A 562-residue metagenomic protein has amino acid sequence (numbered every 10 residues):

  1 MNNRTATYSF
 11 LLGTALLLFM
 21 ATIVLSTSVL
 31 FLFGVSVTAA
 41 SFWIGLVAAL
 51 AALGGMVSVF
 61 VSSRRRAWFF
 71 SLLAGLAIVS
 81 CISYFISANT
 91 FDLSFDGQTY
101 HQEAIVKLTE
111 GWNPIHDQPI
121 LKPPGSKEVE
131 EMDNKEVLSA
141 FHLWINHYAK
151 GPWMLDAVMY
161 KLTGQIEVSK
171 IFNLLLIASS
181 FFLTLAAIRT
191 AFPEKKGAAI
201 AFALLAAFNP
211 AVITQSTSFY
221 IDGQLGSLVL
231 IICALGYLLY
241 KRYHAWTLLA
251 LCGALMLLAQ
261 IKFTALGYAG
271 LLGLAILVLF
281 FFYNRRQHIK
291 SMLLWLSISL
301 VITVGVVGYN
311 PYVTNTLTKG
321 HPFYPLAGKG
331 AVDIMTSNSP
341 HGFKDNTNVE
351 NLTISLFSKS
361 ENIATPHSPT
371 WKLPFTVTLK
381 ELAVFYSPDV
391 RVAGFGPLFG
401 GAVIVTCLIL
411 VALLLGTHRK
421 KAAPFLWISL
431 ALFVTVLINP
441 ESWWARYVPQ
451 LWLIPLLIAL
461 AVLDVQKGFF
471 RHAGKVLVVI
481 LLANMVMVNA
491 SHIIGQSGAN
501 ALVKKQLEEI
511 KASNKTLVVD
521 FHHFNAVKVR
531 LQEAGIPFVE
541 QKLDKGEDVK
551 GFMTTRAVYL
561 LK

Functional and structural regions predicted by a protein language model:
M1-A67: Membrane-embedded, hydrophobic transmembrane alpha-helices
N2, F69-V79, W246-L255, A269-L277 (+4 more regions): Signature aromatic-anchored transmembrane alpha helix within multi-pass, membrane-resident enzymes that catalyze glycan
A21-L25, L50-S58, V158, V168-F192 (+1 more regions): Transmembrane-helix motifs of polytopic, lipid-linked glycan transferases
F31, T247-F263, Y268-L274, G320 (+1 more regions): Membrane-interface alpha helices of multi-pass inner-membrane proteins
T109-T163, V332-L415: Lumenal/periplasmic acceptor-binding loop at the mouth of the active site in multi-pass, GT-C-fold membrane enzymes
E167-V168, T184-P210, R419-L430: Transmembrane-helix signature of polytopic, membrane-embedded enzymes that assemble or transfer cell-envelope glycans
A211-L225: Short acidic/glycine- and proline-prone juxtamembrane loop motifs at membrane-interface regions of multi-pass membrane
I480-G535: Membrane-embedded, lumen/periplasm-facing catalytic core of multi-pass transferases that use lipid-linked donors
